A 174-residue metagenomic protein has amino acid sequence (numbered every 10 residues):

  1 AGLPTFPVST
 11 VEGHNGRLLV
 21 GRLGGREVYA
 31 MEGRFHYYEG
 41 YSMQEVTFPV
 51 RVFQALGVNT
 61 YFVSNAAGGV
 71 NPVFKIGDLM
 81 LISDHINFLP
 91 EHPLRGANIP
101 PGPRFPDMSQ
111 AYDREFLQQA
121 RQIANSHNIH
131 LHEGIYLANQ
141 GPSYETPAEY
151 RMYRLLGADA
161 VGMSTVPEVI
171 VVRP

Functional and structural regions predicted by a protein language model:
A1-M108: Metabolite-binding pocket within alpha/beta catalytic cores that recognizes anionic/polar moieties
R22, Q54, N125, R154 (+1 more regions): Anion (oxyanion) recognition and catalysis
Y38, F105, S109, A138-P142 (+1 more regions): Glycine- and other small-residue-rich loops at beta-strand/loop junctions that grip anionic moieties
G68, H85-I86, I135-G141, P167: Glycine-rich beta-alpha junction loops
Q110-M152: Active-site rim beta-loop-alpha module in soluble metabolic enzymes
Y144-P174: A C-terminal functional module that forms or caps the active site or interfaces directly with catalytic machinery
